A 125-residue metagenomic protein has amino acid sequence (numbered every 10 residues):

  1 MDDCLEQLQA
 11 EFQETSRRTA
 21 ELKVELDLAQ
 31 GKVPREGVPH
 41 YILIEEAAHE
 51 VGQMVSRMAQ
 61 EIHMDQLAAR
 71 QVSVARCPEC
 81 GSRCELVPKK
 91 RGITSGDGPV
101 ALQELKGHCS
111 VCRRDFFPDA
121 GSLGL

Functional and structural regions predicted by a protein language model:
M1-V74: N-terminal alpha-helical interaction blocks
H49-Q53, C80-V87: A short glycine/small-residue-enriched secondary-structure motif
I62-R76, S82-L86, G98-Q103: Short, flexible, mixed-charge glycine/proline-rich loop motifs that serve as phosphate/nucleic-acid-contacting
R83-L125: Basic, short loop/linker segments at the boundary and entry of helix-turn-helix/winged-helix-like folds
